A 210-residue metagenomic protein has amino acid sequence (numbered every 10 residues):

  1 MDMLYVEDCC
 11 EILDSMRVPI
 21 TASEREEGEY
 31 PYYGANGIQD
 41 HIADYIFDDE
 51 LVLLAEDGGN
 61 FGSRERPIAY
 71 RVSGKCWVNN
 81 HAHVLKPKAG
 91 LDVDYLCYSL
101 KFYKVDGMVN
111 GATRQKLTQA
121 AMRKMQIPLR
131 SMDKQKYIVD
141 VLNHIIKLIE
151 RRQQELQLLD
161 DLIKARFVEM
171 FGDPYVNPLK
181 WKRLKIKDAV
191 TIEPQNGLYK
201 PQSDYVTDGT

Functional and structural regions predicted by a protein language model:
M1-R17, A22-G34, K124-D140, R151-G197: Non-catalytic DNA-recognition/assembly elements of restriction-modification systems
T21-R25, A43-I46, G74-K75, Q202-T207: A general structural signal for short secondary-structure junctions and capping/turn motifs
E27, N79, V93-C97, K136 (+1 more regions): Non-catalytic, well-ordered alpha-helical scaffold segments
E29-Y30, L51, A82, R183 (+1 more regions): A residue-level signal for beta-strand positions that form part of recognition/binding surfaces within mature
G34-Q39, D44-K101, N110, T118 (+1 more regions): A short beta-sheet element
P67, K182, K200-T210: Short, intrinsically disordered, charge-balanced linker/junction segments flanking boundaries in proteins
V93, G107-R114, R130-I138: Short, flexible active-site-proximal loops enriched in glycine and acidic residues
N143-I146: A specific heptad-register position in long alpha-helical coiled-coils used by two-component signaling proteins
